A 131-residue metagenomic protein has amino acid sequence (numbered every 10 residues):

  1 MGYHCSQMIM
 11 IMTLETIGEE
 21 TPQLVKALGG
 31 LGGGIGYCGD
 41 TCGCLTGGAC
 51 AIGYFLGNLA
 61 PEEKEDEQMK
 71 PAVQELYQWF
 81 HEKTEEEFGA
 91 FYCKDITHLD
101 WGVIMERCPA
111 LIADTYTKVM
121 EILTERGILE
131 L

Functional and structural regions predicted by a protein language model:
M1, L31-G39, E63, L99-I104: A short glycine/serine-rich beta->alpha loop
M1-I17: Active-site-proximal helix-loop elements at catalytic-domain edges
M10-L14, G32, Y77, M120: Amphipathic alpha-helical segments within well-ordered protein domains
M12-G30, E86-Y92: Acidic-glycine-rich active-site phosphate/pyrophosphate-binding loop
T16-K26, Y54-A72: Phosphate-handling active-site elements
G47-F55: DPxDG-like acidic metal-binding loop motif
Q68-L131: C-terminal binding/interaction regions
